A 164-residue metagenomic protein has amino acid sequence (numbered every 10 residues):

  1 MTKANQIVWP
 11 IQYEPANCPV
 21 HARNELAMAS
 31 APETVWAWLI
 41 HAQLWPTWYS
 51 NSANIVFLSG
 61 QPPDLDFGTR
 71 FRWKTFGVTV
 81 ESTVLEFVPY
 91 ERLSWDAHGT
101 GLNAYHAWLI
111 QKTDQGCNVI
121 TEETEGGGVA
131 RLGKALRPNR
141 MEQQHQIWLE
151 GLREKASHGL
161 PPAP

Functional and structural regions predicted by a protein language model:
M1-G60: Hydrophobic ligand-binding cavity/cleft-lining segments
A4, D96-I147, L152-E154, A163-P164: Beta-strand/loop substructures that line and gate deep hydrophobic ligand-binding cavities in soluble
V8-W9, H21-A22, F67-G68, Y105-A107: Short structured motifs
A27, T47, V56-Y105, Q115 (+1 more regions): Glycine-rich portal/gate segments that line the openings of hydrophobic small-molecule binding cavities
Q43, T79, G127: Short alpha-helical
S52, S59-Q61, E91, G133-L136 (+1 more regions): Solvent-exposed, flexible loop/coil residues
A53, P63, G127: Surface-exposed, flexible loop/turn segments at secondary-structure boundaries
